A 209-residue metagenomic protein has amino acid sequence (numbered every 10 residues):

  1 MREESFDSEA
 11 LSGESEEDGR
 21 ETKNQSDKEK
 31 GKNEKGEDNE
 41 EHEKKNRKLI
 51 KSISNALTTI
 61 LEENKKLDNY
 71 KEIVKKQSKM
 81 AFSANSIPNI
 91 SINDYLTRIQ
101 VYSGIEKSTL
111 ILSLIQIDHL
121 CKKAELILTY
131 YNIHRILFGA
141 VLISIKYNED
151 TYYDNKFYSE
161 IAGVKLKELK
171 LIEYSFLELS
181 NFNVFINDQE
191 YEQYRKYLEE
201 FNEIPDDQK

Functional and structural regions predicted by a protein language model:
M1-S108, L112, Q116-L126, I186-K209: Acidic, Ser/Thr/Pro-rich regulatory low-complexity segments at or just upstream of the first helical elements of major
G104, T129-I136, L169: Intrinsically disordered, low-complexity regulatory regions enriched in Ser/Pro/Gly/Thr and acidic residues
I105-S108, S144-Y152, V184-I186: Short helix-interrupting loop/turn segments at helix-coil junctions
S113, L137, F176: Alpha-helical segment that forms one wall of the substrate-binding/catalytic cleft in peptidoglycan-active domains
I127-I133, Y147-A162: Short conserved catalytic/interaction loops centered on acidic-Pro-aromatic/His motifs
K156-E199: Channel- or pocket-lining gating/hinge segments that regulate access to a cavity or pore
